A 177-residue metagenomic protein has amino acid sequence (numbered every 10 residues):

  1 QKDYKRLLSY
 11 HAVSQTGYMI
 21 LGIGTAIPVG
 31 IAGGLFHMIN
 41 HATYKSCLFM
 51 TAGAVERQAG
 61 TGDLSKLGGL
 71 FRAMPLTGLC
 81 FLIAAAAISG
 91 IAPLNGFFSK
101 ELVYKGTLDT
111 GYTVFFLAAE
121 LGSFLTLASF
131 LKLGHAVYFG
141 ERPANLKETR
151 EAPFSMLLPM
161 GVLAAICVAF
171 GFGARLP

Functional and structural regions predicted by a protein language model:
Q1-L64: Alpha-helical multi-pass transmembrane bundles of energy-transducing inner-membrane proteins
Y4, Q58-G69, A136-E151: Alpha-helical transmembrane segments
L8-H11, H37, F71, F81 (+2 more regions): Residue-level recognition of transmembrane alpha-helices in multi-pass small-molecule transporters/permeases
I20-V29, K100-F116: Interfacial segments of multi-pass membrane proteins
L35, I39, L117-L125, A165 (+1 more regions): Hydrophobic alpha-helical transmembrane segments of multi-pass membrane proteins
K45-F49, T110-E151: Predominantly late transmembrane helices and immediately cytosolic-facing juxtamembrane segments
R72-C80, R150-A165: Alpha-helical transmembrane segments and their helix-start/interface "positive-inside/aromatic belt" motifs in integral
A85-F97, L102, A164-P177: Alpha-helical transmembrane segments and their membrane-interface junctions in multi-pass membrane proteins
